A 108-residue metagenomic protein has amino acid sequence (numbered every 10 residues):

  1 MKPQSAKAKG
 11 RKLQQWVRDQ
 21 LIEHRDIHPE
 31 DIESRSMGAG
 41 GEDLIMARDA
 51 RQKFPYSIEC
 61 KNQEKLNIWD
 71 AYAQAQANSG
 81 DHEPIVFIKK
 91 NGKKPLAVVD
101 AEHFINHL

Functional and structural regions predicted by a protein language model:
M1-L108: Catalytic phosphate/metal-binding cores of nucleic-acid and nucleotide-processing enzymes, i.e., regions that mediate
